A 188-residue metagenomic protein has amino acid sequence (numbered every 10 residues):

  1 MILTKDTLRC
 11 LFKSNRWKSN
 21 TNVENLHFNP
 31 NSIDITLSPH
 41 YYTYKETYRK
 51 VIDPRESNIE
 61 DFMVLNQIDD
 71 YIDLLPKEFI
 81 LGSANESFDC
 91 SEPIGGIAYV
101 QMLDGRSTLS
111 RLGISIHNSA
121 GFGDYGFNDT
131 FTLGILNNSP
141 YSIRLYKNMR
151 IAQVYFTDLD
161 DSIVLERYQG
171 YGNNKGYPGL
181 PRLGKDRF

Functional and structural regions predicted by a protein language model:
M1-F188: DUTPase catalytic domain/fold
